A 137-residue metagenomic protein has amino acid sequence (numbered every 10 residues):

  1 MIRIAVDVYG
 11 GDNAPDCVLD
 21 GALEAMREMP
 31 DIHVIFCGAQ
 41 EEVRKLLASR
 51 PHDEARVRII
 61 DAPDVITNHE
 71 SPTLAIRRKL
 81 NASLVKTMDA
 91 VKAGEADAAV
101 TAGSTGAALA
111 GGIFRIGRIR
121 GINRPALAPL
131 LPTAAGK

Functional and structural regions predicted by a protein language model:
M1-F114: Contiguous, glycine/small-aliphatic-enriched amphipathic segments in soluble metabolic enzymes
A110-K137: Short, acidic/small-residue loops that bind anionic groups at enzyme active sites
